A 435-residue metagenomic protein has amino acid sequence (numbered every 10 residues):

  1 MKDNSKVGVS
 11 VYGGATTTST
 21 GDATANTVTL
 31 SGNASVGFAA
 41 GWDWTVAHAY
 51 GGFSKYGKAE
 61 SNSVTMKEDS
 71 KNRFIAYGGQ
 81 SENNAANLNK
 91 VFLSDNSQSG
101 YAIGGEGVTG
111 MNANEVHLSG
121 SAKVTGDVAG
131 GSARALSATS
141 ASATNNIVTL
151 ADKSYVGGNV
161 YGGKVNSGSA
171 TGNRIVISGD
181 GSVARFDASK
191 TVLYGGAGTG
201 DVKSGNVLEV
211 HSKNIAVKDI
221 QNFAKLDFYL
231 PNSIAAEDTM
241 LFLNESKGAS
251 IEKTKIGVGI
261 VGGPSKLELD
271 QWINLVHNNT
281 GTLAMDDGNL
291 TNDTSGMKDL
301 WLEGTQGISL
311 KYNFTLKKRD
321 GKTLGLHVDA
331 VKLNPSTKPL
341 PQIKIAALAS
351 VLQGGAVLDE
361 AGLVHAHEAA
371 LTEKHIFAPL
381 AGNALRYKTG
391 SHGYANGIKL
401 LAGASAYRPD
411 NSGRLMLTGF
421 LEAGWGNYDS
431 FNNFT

Functional and structural regions predicted by a protein language model:
S5-A25, S35, A40-E60, K71-L88 (+8 more regions): Extracellular beta-strand/beta-solenoid scaffold signature
N26, N62, N89, N114 (+9 more regions): Hydrophobic beta-strand segments of well-ordered beta-sheets in folded domains
V91, V116, I175, S430-T435: Signature of Gram-negative outer-membrane beta-barrel scaffolds
K164, V183-N274: Extracellular beta-strand/loop-rich repeat segments of large surface/secreted proteins
N274-L290: Acidic, Ser/Thr-rich peripheral helices and adjacent loops at domain boundaries
L283, D293, G426-Y428: Extended, charged alpha/beta regions that create polyanion-binding interfaces
N292-P335: Low-complexity acidic/polar repeat-biased segments
L333-T435: Outer membrane beta-barrel translocator domains of Type V secretion systems
